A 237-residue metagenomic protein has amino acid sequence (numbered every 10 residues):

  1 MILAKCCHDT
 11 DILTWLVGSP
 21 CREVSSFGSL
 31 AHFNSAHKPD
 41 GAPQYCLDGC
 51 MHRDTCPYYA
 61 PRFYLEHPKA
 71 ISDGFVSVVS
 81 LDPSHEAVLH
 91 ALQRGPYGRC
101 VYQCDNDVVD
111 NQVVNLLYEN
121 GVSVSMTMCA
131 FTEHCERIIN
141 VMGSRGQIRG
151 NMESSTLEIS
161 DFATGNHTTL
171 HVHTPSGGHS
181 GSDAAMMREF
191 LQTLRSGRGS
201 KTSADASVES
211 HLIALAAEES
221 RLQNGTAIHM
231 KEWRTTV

Functional and structural regions predicted by a protein language model:
M1, K5, N106, S182: Soluble or luminal CAZymes and related metallo-dependent hydrolases
I2, Q103, S196: Generic anion/oxyanion-binding catalytic loop in active/binding sites
L3-H32, K38, A42-P43, C50-M51 (+2 more regions): Oxidoreductase and adenylate-handling cofactor-binding alpha/beta cores
G28-H32, V101-C104, C129, D205: Short, solvent-exposed loop/turn elements at beta->coil junctions and helix N-caps that rim active or binding pockets
D107-V237: C-terminal helical cap and adjacent loop that interface with cofactors, partners, or active-site loops
